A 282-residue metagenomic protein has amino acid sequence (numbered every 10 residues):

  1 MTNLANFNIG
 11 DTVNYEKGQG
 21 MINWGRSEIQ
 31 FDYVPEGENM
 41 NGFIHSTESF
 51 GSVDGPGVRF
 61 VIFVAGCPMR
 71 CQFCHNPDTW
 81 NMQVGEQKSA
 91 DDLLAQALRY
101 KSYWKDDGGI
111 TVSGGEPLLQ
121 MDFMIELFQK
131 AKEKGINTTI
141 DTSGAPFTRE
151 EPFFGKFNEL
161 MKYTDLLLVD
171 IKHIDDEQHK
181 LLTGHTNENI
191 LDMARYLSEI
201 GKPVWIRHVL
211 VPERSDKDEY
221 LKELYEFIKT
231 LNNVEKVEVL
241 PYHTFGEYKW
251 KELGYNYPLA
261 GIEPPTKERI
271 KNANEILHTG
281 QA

Functional and structural regions predicted by a protein language model:
M1-S52, W205, L210-A282: Auxiliary Fe-S-binding modules of radical SAM enzymes
G25, I44, V61, A65-P68 (+4 more regions): N-terminal/domain-start segments enriched in small and hydrophobic, helix-friendly residues, covering either
E38-M40, S46-K88: Canonical Radical SAM [4Fe-4S] cluster-binding loop centered on the CxxxCxxC motif and its immediate flanking residues
D78-M82, K180-T186, G254-I262: Short glycine-enriched, charge-decorated loop/helix-capping segments at active-site entrances that position
Q87, G184-N187, P264-K267: Short, conserved loop/turn and helix-capping segments at secondary-structure boundaries that abut family-defining
L94, L98-S102, D106-G109, G114 (+1 more regions): Conserved AdoMet/S-adenosylmethionine-binding subsite of the radical SAM
